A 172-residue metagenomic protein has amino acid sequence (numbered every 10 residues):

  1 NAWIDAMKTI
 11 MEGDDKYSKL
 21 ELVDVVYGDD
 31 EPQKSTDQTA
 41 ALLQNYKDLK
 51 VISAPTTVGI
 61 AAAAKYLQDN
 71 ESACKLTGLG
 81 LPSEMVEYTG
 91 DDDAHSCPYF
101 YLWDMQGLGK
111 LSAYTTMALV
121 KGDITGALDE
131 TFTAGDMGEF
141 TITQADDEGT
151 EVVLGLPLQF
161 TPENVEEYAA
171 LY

Functional and structural regions predicted by a protein language model:
A2-D5, K34-T36, L81-V86, W103-D129: Hydrophobic alpha-helical segments within soluble ligand-binding/sensing domains
M7, Y27-T89: Hydrophobic alpha-helical
K8-P32: Short beta-strand elements in bilobed, periplasmic/extracellular small-molecule ligand-binding domains
I10-G13, A113-Y172: Hinge/cleft segment of the Venus flytrap/periplasmic-binding protein
D15-L22, K47-V51, N70-K75, A94-P98: Loop/turn elements at helix/coil->beta-strand transitions in domains of secreted/extracellular proteins
V25, D91-Q106, K110: Short beta-strand elements at the ligand-binding edges of bilobed clamshell
N45, D92, L119-D123: Generic structural signal for alpha-helix termini and adjacent loop/cap motifs
